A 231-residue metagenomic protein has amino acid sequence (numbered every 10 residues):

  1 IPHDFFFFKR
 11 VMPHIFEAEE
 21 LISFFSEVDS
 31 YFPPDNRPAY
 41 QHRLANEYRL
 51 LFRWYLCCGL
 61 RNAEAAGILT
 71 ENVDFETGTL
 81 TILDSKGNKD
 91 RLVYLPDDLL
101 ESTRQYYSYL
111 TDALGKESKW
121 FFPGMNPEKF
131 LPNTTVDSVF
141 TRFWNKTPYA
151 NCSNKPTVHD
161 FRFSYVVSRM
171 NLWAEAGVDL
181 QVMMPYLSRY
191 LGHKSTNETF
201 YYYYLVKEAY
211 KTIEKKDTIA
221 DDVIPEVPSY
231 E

Functional and structural regions predicted by a protein language model:
I1-E231: Conserved catalytic core of the tyrosine transesterase superfamily
